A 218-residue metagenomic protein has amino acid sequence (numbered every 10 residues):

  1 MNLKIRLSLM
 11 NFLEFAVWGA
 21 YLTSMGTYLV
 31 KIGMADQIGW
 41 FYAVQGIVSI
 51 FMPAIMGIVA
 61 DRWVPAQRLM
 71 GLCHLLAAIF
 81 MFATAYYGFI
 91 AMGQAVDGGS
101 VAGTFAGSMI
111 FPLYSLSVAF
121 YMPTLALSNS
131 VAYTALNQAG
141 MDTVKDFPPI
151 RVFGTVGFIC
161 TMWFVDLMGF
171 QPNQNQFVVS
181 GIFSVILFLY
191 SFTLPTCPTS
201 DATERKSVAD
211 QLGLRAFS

Functional and structural regions predicted by a protein language model:
M1, F192-S218: Juxtamembrane intracellular "pre-TM" segments in multi-pass secondary transporters
M1-I50, F217-S218: Helix-loop boundary and gating motifs at the non-cytosolic
G46-A54, F158-I159: Residue-level signature of mid-helix packing/kink "hotspots" within the transmembrane helices of 12-pass Major
F51-P65, V165-F170: Helix-to-loop junctions at the C-terminal end of transmembrane segments in multipass secondary transporters
D61-L75: Cytoplasmic membrane-interface "Motif A"-like loop-to-helix N-cap segments of 12-TM Major Facilitator Superfamily
L75-T104: C-terminal ends and interior cores of transmembrane alpha-helices in multi-pass membrane transporters/permeases
L113-F153: Cytoplasmic helix-loop-helix junction between adjacent transmembrane helices in 12-TM secondary transporters
Q176-T193: Symmetry-related core transmembrane helices of the 12-TM Major Facilitator Superfamily/SLC fold
